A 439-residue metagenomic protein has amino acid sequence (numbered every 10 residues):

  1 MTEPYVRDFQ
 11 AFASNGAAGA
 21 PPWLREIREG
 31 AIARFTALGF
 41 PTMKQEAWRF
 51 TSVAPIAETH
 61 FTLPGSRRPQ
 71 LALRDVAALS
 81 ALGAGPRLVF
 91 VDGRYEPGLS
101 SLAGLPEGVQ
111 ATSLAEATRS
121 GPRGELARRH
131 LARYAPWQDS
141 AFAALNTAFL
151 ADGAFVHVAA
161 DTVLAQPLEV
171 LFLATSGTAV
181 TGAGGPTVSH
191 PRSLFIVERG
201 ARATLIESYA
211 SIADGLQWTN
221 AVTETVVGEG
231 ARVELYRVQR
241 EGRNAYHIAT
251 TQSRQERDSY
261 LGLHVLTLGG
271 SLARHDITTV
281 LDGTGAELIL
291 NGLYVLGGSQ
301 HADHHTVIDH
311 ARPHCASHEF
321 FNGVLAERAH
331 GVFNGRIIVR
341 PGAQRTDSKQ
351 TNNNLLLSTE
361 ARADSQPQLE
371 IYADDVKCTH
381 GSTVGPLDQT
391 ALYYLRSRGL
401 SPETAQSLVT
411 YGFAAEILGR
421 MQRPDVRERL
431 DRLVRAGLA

Functional and structural regions predicted by a protein language model:
M1-V222, E229-R232: Short, low-to-moderate order helix/coil transition modules at the start of elongated helical scaffolds
P21, E29, R34-A37, G83 (+5 more regions): Generic hydrophobic-segment detector
P122-L400, A414-A439: Conserved beta-strand/loop scaffold segments within soluble protein domains that form the structured core and edges
